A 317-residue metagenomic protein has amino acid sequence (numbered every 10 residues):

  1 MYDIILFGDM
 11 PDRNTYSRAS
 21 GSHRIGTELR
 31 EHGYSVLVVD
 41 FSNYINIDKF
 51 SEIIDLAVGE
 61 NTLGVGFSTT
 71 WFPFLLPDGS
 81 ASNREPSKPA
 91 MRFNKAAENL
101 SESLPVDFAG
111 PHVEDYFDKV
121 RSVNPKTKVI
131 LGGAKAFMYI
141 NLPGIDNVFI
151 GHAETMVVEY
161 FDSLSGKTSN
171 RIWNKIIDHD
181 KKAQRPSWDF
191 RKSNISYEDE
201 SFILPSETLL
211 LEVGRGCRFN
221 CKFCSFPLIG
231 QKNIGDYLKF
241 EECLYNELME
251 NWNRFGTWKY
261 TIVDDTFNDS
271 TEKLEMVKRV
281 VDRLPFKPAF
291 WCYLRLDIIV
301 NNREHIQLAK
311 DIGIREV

Functional and structural regions predicted by a protein language model:
D3, L63-G66, K259-T261, E316: Structural motif
D3-R13, V65, T70: Nucleotide-activated donor-dependent transferases that construct or modify glycoconjugates
I4, S35-L37, T127-V129, Y260 (+1 more regions): Hydrophobic anchor at the start of a short beta-strand that flanks the dinucleotide cofactor-binding loop
I4-I5, P11, D162-V213: N-terminal [4Fe-4S]-dependent radical SAM core
G8, V39-N43, L228: Residue-level recognition of beta-strand->loop/alpha-helix junctions
G21, E28, L37-R185: Glycine-rich beta-alpha loop elements in corrinoid/cobalamin-binding modules across cobalamin-dependent enzymes
I25, I53, H112-V120, L244-E247 (+2 more regions): A general structural detector for well-ordered alpha-helical segments in enzyme core domains, enriched
P186-V317: Radical SAM [4Fe-4S] cluster-binding motif and immediate context
